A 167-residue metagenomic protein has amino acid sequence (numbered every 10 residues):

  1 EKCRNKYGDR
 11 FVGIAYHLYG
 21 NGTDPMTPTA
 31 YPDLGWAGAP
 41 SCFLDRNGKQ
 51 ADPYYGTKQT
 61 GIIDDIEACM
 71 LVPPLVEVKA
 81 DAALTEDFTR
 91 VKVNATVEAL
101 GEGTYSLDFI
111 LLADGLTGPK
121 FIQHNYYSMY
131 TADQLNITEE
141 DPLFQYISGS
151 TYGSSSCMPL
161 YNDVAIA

Functional and structural regions predicted by a protein language model:
E1-D9: Typically the conserved alpha-helix immediately C-terminal to a functionally engaged Cys/Sec in thioredoxin-like
D9-A167: Short, conserved sequence motifs used for protein processing/export or organelle targeting and for catalysis
